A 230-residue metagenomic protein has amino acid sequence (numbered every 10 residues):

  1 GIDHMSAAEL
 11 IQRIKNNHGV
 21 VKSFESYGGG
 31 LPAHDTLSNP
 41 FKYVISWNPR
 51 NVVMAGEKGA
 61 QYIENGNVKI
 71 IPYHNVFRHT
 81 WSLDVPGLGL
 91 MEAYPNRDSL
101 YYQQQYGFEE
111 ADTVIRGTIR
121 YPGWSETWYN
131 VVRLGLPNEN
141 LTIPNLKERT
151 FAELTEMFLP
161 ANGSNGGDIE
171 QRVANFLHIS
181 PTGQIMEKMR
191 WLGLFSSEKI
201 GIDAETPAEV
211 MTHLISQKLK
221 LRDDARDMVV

Functional and structural regions predicted by a protein language model:
G1-S6: Short alpha-helices
A7-I11: Buried hydrophobic packing segments
R13-V230: C-terminal catalytic/substrate-binding lobe primarily of soluble NAD(P)-dependent oxidoreductases
